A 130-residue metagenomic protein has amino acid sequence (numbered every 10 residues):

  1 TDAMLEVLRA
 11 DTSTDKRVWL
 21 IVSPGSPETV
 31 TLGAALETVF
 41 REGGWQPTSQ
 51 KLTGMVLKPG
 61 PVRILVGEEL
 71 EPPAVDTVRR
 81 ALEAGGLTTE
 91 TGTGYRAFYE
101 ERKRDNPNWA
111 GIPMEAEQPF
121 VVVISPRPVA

Functional and structural regions predicted by a protein language model:
T1-A130: Long, folded non-catalytic interaction modules
